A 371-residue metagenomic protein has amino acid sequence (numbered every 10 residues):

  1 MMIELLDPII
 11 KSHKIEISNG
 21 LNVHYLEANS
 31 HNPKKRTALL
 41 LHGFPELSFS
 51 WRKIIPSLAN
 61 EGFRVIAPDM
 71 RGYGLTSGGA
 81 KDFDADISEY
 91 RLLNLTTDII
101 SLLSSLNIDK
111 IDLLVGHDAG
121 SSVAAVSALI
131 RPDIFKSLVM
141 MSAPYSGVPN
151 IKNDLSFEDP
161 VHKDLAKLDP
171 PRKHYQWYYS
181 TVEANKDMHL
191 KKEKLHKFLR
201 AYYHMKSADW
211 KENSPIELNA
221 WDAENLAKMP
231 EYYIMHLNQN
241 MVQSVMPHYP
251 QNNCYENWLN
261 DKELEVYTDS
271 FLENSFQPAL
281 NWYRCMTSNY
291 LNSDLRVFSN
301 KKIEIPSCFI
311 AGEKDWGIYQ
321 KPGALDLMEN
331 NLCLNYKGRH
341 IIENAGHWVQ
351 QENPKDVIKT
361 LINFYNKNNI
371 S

Functional and structural regions predicted by a protein language model:
I3-S12, V23, T37, Y73-V115 (+1 more regions): Flexible "cap/lid" subdomain of the alpha/beta-hydrolase fold that forms the substrate-access gate
S12-K14, V65-A67, R339-I341: Conserved beta-strand scaffold positions in the cores of enzyme catalytic domains, especially in NTP/NDP-utilizing
S18-A28: A short loop-to-beta-strand scaffold at the N-terminal edge of the catalytic core in hydrolase folds
L26-K81, H117-A119, I130: Conserved HGGG/HGGXW glycine-rich cap/lid loop of the alpha/beta-hydrolase fold
I54, S127, T360-F364: Hydrophobic residues on the short alpha-helix immediately C-terminal to a glycine-rich phosphate/catalytic loop
N335-S371: Catalytic active-site module of serine/aspartate enzymes centered on a nucleophile-bearing elbow/loop
